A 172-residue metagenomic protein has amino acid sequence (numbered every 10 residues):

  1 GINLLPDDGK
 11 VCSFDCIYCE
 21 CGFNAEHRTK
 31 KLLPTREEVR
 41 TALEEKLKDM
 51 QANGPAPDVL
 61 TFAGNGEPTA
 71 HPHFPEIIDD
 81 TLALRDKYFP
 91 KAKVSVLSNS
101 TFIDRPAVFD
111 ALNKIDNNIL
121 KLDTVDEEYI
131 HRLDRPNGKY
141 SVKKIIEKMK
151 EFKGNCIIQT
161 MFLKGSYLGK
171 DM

Functional and structural regions predicted by a protein language model:
G1-E38: Canonical Radical SAM [4Fe-4S] cluster-binding loop centered on the CxxxCxxC motif and its immediate flanking residues
I2, T41-D49, I77-L84: Short, well-ordered amphipathic alpha-helices
C16, P57, I115-D116: Short, well-ordered alpha-helix to beta-strand connector turns
E37-L43, S141: Glycine-rich anion/phosphate-binding loops
T41-A63: Short Fe-S-cluster ligation motifs
A70-M172: Conserved AdoMet/S-adenosylmethionine-binding subsite of the radical SAM
